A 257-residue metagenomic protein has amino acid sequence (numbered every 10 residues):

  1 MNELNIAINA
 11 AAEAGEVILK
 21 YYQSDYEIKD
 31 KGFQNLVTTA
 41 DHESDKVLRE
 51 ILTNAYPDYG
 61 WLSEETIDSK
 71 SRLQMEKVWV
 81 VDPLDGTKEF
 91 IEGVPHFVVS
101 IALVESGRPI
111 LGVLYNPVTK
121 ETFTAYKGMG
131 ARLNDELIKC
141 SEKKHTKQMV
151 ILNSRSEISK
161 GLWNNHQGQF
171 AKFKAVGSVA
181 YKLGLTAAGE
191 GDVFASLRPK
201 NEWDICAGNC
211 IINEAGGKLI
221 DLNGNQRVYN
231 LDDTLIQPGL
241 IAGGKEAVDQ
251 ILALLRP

Functional and structural regions predicted by a protein language model:
M1-L84, P257: N-terminal subdomain of lithium-sensitive/metallo-dependent phosphomonoesterases centered on the IMPase/IPPase/PAP
A7, A11-A14, G112, A131 (+1 more regions): Small-residue (primarily alanine) positions within well-ordered alpha-helices, especially packing/interaction faces
I18, D41, L52, T87 (+6 more regions): Residue-level signal for inorganic ion chemistry
I28, T53, S69-R72, L114 (+3 more regions): Short secondary-structure boundary/capping segments
H42, K46, E65, P83-G86 (+5 more regions): Generic detector of well-ordered alpha-helical packing
S63-E65, D135, G177: Short loop/edge segments at beta-strand edges and connector loops that shape dinucleotide/nucleotide cofactor-binding
R72-E136: DPxDG-like acidic metal-binding loop motif
S141-P257: An extended, acidic
